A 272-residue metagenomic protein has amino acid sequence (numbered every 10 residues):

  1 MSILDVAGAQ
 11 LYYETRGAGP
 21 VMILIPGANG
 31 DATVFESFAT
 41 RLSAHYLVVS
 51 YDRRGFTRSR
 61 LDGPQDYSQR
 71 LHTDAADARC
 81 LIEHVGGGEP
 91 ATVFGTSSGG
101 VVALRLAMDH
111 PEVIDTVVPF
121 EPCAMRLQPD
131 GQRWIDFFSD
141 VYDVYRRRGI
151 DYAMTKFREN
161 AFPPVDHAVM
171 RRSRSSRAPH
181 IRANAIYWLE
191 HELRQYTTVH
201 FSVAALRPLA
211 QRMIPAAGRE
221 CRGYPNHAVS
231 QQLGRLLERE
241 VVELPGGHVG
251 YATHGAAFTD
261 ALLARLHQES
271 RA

Functional and structural regions predicted by a protein language model:
S2-P64: Conserved HGGG/HGGXW glycine-rich cap/lid loop of the alpha/beta-hydrolase fold
L24-A28, S97, G218: Glycine-rich His-Gly loop
D52-F56, C123, P245-G247: Short beta-to-alpha linker loops that shape the active-site pocket of alpha/beta-hydrolase fold enzymes
R54-T92: Active-site loop/oxyanion-hole signature of alpha/beta-hydrolase fold enzymes
E89-Q128: Conserved hydrolase catalytic core segment
P122-R177, E192-L193: Helix-rich cap/lid subdomain of alpha/beta-hydrolase
A178-L237, V242-P245, Y251: Conserved serine/cysteine hydrolase catalytic core
L236-A272: Catalytic active-site module of serine/aspartate enzymes centered on a nucleophile-bearing elbow/loop
